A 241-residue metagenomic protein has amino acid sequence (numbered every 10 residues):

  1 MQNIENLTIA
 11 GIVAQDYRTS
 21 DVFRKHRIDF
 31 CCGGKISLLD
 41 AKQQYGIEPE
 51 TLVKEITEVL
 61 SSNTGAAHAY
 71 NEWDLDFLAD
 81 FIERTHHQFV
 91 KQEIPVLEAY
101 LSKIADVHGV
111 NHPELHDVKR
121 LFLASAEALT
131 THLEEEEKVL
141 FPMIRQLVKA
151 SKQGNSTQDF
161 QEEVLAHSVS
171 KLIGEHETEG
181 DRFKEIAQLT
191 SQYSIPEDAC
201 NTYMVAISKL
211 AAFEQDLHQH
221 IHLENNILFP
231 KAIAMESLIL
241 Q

Functional and structural regions predicted by a protein language model:
M1-Q241: Small-residue-biased structural context
